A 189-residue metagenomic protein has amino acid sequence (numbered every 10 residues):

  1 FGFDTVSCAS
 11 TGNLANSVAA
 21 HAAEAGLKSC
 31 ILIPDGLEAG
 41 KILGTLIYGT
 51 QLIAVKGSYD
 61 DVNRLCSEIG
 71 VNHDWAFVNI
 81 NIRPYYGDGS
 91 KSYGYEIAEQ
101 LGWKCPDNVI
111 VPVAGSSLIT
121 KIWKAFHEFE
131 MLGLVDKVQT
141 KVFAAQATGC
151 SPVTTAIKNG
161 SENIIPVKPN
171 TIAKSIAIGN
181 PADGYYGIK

Functional and structural regions predicted by a protein language model:
F1-V6: Helix-rich "cap/lid" substructures immediately adjacent to catalytic or cofactor-binding pockets
S7-C8, L14-E68, T154-K158: Active-site-proximal loop->helix
A9, L32, N79-N81, V111-A114 (+1 more regions): Short beta-strand segments
S10-N16, A114-I119: Gly/Ser/Thr-rich loops at beta-strand to alpha-helix junctions that form or flank small-molecule/cofactor-binding
G12, A22, T45, I97 (+2 more regions): Buried hydrophobic positions in well-ordered alpha/beta secondary-structure cores of metabolic enzymes
S29, L52, A76-F77, A177: Hydrophobic beta-strand scaffold residues
G57-D74, E128-K189: Active-site/ligand-binding loops adjacent to catalytic centers
V71-G133: Active-site/ligand-binding-proximal alpha/beta "capping" segment
